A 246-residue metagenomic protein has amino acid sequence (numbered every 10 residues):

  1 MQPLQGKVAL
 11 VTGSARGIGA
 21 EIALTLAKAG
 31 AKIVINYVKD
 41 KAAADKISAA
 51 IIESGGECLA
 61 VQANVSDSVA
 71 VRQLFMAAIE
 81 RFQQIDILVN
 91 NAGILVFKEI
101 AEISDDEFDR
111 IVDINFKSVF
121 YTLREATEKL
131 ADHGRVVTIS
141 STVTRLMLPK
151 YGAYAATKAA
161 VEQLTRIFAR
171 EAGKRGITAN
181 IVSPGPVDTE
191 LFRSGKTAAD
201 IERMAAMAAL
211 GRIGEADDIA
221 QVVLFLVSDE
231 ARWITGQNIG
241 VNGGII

Functional and structural regions predicted by a protein language model:
V8, A15-R16: Conserved glycine-rich cofactor-binding loop
L95, I103, V143, M147-A155 (+1 more regions): Active-site loop-to-helix junction immediately N-terminal to the catalytic Tyr of the SDR YXXXK motif in Rossmann-fold
E99-I100, S104-V112, D200, M204: Substrate-binding pocket helix/loop in short-chain dehydrogenase/reductase
L123, T157: Active-site helix of classical SDR
E128-K129, R170-E171, R232: Alpha-helical segment proximal to the catalytic Tyr-Lys
G173, T178, I234-G236: Short, small/polar-rich loop/turn modules that mediate ligand/substrate recognition or access, typified
I181, E202-I234, V241-G243: C-terminal helical subdomain
